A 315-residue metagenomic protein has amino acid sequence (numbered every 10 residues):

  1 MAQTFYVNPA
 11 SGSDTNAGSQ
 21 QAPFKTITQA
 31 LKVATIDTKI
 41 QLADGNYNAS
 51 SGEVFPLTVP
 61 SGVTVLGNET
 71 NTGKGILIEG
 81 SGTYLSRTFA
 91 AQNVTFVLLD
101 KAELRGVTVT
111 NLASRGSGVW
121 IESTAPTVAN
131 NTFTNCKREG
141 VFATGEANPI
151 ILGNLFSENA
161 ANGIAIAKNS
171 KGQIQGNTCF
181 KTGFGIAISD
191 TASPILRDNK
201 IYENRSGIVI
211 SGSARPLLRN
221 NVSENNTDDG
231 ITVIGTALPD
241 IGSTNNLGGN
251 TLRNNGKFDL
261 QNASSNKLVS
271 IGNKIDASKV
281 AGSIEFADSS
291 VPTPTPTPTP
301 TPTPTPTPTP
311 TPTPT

Functional and structural regions predicted by a protein language model:
M1-T28, N46: Right-handed parallel beta-helix/beta-solenoid
F5-P9, A30-S51, V63-E69: Glycine-rich repeat segments that build the extracellular carbohydrate-interaction surface of secreted and virion
I27-A34, N48-V59, V94-F96, I241-G242: Short, T/G/N/S-enriched strand-turn elements that build extracellular solenoid repeat scaffolds
L42, V65-L66, A102-R105, P126-A129 (+7 more regions): All-beta strand scaffolds that present successive hydrophobic residues in beta-strands
S50, G62-A113, G249-L252: Right-handed parallel beta-helix/beta-spiral solenoid domain characteristic of secreted/periplasmic
S51-V54, G75, G82, A113-V119 (+7 more regions): Short glycine/acidic-rich loop motifs that flank beta-strands on beta-rich extracellular proteins
T95, K101-Q173: Right-handed parallel beta-helix
